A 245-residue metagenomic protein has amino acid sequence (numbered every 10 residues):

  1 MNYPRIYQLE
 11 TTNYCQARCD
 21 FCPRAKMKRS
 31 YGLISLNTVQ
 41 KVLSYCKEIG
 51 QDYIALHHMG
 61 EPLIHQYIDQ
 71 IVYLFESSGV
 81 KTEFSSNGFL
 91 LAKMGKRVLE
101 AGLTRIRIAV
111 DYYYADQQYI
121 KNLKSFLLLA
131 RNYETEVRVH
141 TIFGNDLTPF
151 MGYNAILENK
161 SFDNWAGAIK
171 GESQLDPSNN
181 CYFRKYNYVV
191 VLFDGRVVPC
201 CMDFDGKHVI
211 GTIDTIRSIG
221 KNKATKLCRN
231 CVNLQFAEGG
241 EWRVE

Functional and structural regions predicted by a protein language model:
M1-I106, Q117-Q118, W242: Conserved alpha-helical substructure of the radical SAM core
M1-Q8, W165-S178, K185-Y186, L234-A237 (+1 more regions): N-terminal [4Fe-4S]-dependent radical SAM core
M1-R5, A25, V197, C201-E245: Flexible mid-to-C-terminal extensions adjoining Fe-S/redox cofactors in radical SAM and related proteins
Y14, R18, N180, L227: The −1 position to Zn-ligating cysteines in a subset of zinc-ribbon hairpins
M59, D111, F236: Flexible loop residues that form catalytic and substrate-binding hotspots at small-molecule/glycan-binding clefts
H65-K185: Conserved AdoMet/S-adenosylmethionine-binding subsite of the radical SAM
K185-Y188, C228: Short, surface-exposed beta-edge/turn micro-motifs
V191-L192: Short, acidic, Ser/Thr-enriched surface-loop or helix-capping motifs
